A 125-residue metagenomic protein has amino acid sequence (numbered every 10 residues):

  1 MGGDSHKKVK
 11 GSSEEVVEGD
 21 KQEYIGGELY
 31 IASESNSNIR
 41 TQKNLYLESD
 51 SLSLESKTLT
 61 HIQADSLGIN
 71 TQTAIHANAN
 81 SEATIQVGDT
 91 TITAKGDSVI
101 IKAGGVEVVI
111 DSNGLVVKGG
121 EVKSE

Functional and structural regions predicted by a protein language model:
M1-E125: Right-handed beta-helix
